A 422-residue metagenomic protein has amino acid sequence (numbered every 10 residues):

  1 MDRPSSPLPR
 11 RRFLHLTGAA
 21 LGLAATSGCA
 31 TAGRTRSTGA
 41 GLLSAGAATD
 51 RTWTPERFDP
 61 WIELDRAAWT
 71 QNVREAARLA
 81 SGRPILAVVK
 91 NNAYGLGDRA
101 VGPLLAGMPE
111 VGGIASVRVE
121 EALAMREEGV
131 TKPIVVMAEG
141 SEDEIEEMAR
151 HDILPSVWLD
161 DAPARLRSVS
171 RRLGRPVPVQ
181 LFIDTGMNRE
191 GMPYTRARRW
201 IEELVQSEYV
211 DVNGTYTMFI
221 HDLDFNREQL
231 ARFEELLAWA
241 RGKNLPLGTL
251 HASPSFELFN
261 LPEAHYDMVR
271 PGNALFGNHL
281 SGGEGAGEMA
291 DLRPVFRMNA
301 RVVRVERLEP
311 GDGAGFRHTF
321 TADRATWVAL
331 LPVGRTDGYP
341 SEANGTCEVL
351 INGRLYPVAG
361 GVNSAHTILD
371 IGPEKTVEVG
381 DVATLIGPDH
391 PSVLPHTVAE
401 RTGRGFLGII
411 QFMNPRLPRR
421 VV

Functional and structural regions predicted by a protein language model:
M1-P7, R12-A32: N-terminal export signals
D2, R57, Y94-G107, E127 (+4 more regions): Active-site loop/helix belt of alpha/beta enzymes
L8-R10, L14-L16, D312-G313, R317-V422: C-terminal accessory subdomain/extension
G28-L86, P103, V135: C-terminal segment of N-terminal export signals and the immediately downstream linker at the start of the mature
R66, T70-R74, G102, V119-A122 (+4 more regions): Generic structural signal for well-ordered alpha-helices, preferentially at hydrophobic/aromatic core positions
R78-I153, W158: N-terminal active-site wall of soluble small-molecule enzyme domains
I85-V89, I114-S116, I134-V136, P155-V157 (+4 more regions): Hydrophobic faces of well-ordered beta-strands that scaffold small-molecule active sites in alpha/beta enzyme cores
A138-D143, L159-P163, I183, N273-F276: Short, acidic/turn-prone active-site loops that include or flank metal/cofactor- and phosphate-binding residues
